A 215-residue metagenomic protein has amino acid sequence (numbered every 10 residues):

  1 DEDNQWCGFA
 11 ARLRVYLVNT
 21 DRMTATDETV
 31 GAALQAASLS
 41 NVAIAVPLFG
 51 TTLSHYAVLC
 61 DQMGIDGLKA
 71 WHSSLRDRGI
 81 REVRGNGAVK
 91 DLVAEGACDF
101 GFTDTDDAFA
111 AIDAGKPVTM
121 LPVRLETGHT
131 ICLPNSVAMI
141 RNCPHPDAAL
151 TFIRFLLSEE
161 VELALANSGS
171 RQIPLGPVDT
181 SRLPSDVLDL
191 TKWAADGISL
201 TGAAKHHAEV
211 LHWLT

Functional and structural regions predicted by a protein language model:
D1-A97: Extracytoplasmic ligand-binding site segments that recognize negatively charged/polar headgroups
R12, H72-R76, R81-V83, G115-C143: Periplasmic-binding protein-like
V15-R22, D61, L133-H145, A164-L165: A bilobed periplasmic-binding-protein/Venus flytrap-type ligand-binding module shared by bacterial periplasmic
L34, A57-C60, H72, K90 (+6 more regions): Non-transmembrane alpha-helical segments in soluble domains of secreted/periplasmic/extracellular proteins
S38-L39, C60-G64, D77, A94 (+5 more regions): Sec-exported extracytoplasmic/periplasmic mature domains
A94, D99-T119: A ligand-binding cleft/hinge motif common to bilobed small-molecule-binding domains
I140-G197: Mature extracytoplasmic/periplasmic domains
D196, L200-T215: Conserved C-terminal helix/tail region of periplasmic/extracytoplasmic solute-binding proteins
